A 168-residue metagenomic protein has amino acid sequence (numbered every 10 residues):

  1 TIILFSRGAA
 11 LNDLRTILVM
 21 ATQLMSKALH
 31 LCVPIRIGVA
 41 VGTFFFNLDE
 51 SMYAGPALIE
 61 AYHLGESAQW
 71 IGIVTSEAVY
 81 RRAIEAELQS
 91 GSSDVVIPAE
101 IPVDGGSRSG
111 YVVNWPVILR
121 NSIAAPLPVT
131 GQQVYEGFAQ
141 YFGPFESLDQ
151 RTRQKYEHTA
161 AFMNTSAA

Functional and structural regions predicted by a protein language model:
T1-T16, S26-P56: Catalytic core of nucleotidyl cyclases, primarily class III adenylyl/guanylyl cyclases
I2-I3, A9, D13, Q23 (+7 more regions): Generic detector of bulky aromatic hydrophobic side chains
M20, A57-E60, V134, K155: Alpha-helical structural motif
L29-C32, R36-I37, L58-V79: Catalytic/regulatory signature loops of cyclic-dinucleotide turnover enzymes and related class III nucleotidyl cyclases
Y53-G55, E60, A83-I84: Amphipathic alpha-helical "stem/stalk" segments
W70-A168: Intrinsically disordered, glycine/charged-rich C-terminal tails and inter-domain linkers that flank nucleotidyl cyclase
